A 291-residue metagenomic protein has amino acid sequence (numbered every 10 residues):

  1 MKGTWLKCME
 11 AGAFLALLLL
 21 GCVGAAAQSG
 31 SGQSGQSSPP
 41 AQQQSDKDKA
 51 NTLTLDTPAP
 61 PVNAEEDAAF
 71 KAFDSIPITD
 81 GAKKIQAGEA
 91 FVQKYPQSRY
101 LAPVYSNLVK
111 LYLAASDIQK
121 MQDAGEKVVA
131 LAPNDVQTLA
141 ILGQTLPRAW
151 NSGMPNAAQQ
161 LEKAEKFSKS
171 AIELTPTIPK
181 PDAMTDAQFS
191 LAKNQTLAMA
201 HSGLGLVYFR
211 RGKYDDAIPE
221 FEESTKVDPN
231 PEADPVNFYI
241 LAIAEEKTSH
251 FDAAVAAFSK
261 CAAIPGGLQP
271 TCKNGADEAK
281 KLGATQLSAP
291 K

Functional and structural regions predicted by a protein language model:
G24-V104, S288-K291: N-terminal leader/linker segments that initiate helical-solenoid repeat arrays
I76-I78, Y112-S116, G143, P147-A157 (+4 more regions): Short coil/turn linking the two alpha-helices of tandem helical-hairpin repeats
K94-L101, A130-V136, P155, P176-Q195 (+2 more regions): Short solvent-exposed coil/turn linkers within tandem alpha-helical repeat scaffolds
K110, Q144, R148-N151, L206 (+2 more regions): Residue-level recognition of tetratricopeptide repeat
P181-D182, N194, A198-G203, V207-R210 (+2 more regions): Terminal, low-structured helical/coil segments at or just beyond the last alpha-helical repeat
